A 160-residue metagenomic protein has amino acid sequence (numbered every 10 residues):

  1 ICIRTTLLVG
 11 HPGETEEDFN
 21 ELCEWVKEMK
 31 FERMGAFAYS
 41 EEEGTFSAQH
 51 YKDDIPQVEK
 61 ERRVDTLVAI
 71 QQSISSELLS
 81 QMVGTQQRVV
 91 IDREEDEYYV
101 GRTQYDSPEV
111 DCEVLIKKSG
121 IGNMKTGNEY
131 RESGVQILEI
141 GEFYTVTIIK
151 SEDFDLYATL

Functional and structural regions predicted by a protein language model:
I1-T45, T66-I74: Conserved C-terminal portion of the radical SAM core fold that forms the substrate/S-adenosylmethionine-binding
A38, Q49-G120, T126-Y130, G134-L160: Terminal RNA-binding accessory module
